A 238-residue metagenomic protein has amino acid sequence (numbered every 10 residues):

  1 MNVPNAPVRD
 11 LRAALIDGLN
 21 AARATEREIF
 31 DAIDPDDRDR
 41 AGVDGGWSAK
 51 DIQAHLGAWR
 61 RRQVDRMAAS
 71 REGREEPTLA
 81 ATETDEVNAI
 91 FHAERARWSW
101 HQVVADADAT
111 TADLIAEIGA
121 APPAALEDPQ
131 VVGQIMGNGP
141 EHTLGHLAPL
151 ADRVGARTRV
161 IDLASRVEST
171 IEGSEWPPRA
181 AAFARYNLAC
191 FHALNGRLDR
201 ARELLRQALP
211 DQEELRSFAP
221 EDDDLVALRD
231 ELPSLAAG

Functional and structural regions predicted by a protein language model:
N2-N5, D39-D85, P123-E175: Short, contiguous alpha-helical
G18, T84-E127: Acidic/histidine-rich alpha-helical segments that form the ligand environment of transition-metal centers
N187, E221-D224, E231: "A position-specific structural signal for the A-helix of alpha-solenoid helical repeats
